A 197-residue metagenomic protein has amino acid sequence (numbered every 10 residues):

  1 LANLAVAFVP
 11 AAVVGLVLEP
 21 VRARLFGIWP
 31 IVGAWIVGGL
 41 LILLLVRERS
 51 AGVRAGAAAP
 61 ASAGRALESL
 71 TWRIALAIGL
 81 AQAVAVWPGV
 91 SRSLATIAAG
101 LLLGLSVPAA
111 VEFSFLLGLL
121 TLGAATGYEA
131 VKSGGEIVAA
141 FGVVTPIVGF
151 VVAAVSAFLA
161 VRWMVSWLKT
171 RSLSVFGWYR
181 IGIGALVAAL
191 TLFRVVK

Functional and structural regions predicted by a protein language model:
L1-K197: Multi-pass membrane proteins that catalyze or facilitate reactions on polyprenyl-/lipid-phosphate substrates and their
